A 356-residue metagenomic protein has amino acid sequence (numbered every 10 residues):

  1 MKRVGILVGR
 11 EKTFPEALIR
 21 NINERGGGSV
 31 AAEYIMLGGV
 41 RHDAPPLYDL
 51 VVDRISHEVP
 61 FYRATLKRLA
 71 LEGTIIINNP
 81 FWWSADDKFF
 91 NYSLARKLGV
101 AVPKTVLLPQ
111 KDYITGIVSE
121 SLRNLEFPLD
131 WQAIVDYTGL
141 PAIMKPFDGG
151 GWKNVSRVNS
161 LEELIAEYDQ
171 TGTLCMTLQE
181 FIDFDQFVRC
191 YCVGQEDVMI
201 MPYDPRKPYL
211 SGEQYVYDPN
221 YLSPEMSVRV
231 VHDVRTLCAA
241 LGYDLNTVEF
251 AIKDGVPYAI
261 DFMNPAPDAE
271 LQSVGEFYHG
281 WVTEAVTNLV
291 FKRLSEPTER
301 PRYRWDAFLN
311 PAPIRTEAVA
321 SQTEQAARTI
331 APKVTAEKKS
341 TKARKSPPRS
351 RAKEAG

Functional and structural regions predicted by a protein language model:
K2-V8, A70-G73, F81-V188, V216-V231: Active-site nucleotide/adenylate-binding loops and adjacent lid/helix of ATP-dependent enzymes
G9-S121: Conserved N-proximal alpha/beta basic substrate-recognition cap immediately N-terminal to, or forming the N-lobe
T65, W131, V234: Aromatic/hydrophobic pocket-lining residues that form π-stacking "cages" and hydrophobic walls in ligand
G172-C175, F181-Y217, V231-T247, A251-Y258 (+2 more regions): Phosphate-binding core of ATP-grasp and ATP-grasp-like enzymes
L210-Y258, W281-T298, Y303-Q322: A long amphipathic alpha-helix within ATP-dependent nucleotide-binding catalytic cores
A269-T283: Short, flexible active-site recognition loops that position polar ligands and cofactors
R328-E354: Intrinsically disordered, polybasic Lys/Arg-rich low-complexity tracts
